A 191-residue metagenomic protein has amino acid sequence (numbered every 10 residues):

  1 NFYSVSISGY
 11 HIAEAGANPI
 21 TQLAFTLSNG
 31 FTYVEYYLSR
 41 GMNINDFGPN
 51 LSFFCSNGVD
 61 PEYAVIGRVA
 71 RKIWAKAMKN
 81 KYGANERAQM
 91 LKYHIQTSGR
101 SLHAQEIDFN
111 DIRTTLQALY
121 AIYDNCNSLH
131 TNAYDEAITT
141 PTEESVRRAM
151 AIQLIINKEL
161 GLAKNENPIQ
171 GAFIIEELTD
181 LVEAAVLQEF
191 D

Functional and structural regions predicted by a protein language model:
N1-N57, E62-Y63, K81, M90-H94 (+2 more regions): Catalytic alpha/beta active-site cores
N1-Y3, T32-P49, K72-Q89, A104-Q105 (+3 more regions): Secondary-structure transition/capping motifs at alpha-helix termini and the adjoining loop/turn into the next element
A15-F25, G58-V69, T97-D111, T139-R148 (+1 more regions): Short glycine/threonine-rich loop-to-helix capping motif typified by GTGT followed within a few residues by an Asp-Pro
N29, Y36, I66-V69, I73-A77 (+4 more regions): Alpha-helical scaffold segments in carbohydrate-active enzymes
M90-H94, R100-S101, E166: A compositional/structural signature marking long, glycine- and acidic/polar-rich segments with frequent tryptophans
T97, I122, I169: Short glycine/serine/threonine-biased micro-segments
D111-A118: Short, acidic/polar
L116, N127-D191: Active-site or pore-adjacent capping/gating segments
